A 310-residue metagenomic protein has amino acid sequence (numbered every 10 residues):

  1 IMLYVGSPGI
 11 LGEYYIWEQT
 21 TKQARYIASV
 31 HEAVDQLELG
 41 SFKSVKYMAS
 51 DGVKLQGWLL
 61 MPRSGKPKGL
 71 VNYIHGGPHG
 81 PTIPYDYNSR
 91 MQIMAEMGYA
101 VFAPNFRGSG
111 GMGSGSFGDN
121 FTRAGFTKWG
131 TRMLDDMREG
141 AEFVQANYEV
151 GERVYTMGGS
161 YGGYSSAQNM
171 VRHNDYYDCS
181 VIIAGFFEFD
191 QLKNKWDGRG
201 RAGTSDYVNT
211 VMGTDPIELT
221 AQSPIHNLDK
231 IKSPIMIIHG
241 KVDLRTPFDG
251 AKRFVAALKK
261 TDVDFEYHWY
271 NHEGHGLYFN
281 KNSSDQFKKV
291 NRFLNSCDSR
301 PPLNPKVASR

Functional and structural regions predicted by a protein language model:
I1-R63, I83, S89-Q92, E96: Non-catalytic accessory segments flanking enzyme active sites
G6, Y73-G77, S160, G240: Glycine-rich His-Gly loop
L11-G12, A24, P81-T82, M112 (+2 more regions): Glycine/Thr-rich phosphate-binding loops of Rossmann-like dinucleotide-binding domains
Y14, Y47, G57, N72 (+3 more regions): Conserved hydrophobic/aromatic pocket- or pore-lining residues that grip, position, or stack substrates in active sites
Q19, E32-D51, L55, L59 (+6 more regions): Extracellular/periplasmic ectodomains of large secreted or surface enzymes and adhesion receptors
S41, V53, K68, V150-E152 (+1 more regions): Exposed loop/turn and edge beta-strand positions of beta-sandwich/beta-sheet ligand-binding modules
G65-K68, Y73-F117: Short substrate-entry loop that stabilizes the transition state in hydrolases
P104-R310: Active-site-proximal cap/loop segments of hydrolase catalytic domains
